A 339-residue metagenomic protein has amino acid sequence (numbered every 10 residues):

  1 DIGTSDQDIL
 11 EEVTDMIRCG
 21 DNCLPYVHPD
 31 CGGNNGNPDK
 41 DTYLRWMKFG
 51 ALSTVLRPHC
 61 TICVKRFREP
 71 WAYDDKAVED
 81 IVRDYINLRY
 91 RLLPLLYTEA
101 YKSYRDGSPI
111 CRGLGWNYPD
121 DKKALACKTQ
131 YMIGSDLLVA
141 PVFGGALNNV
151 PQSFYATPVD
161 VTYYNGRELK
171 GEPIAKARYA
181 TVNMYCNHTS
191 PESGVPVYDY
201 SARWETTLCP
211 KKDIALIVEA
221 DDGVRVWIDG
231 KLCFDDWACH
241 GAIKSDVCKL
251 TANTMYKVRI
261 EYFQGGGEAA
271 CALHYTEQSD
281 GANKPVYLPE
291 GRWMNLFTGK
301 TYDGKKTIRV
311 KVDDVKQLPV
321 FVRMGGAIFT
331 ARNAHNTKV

Functional and structural regions predicted by a protein language model:
D1-P151, Q278-Q317, R323: Catalytic-domain carbohydrate-binding cleft regions of carbohydrate-active enzymes
V82, V161, C186, F321-V322: Generic hydrophobic, helix-prone segments enriched in Leu/Val/Ile
N149-A215, E219-D280: Extracellular/secretory pathway-exposed regions associated with glycan biology
Y163, T181, Y185, W293 (+2 more regions): Intrinsically disordered, low-complexity peptide-like regions
V315-V339: Accessory, solvent-exposed terminal regions and/or long lumenal/extracellular loops of proteins
